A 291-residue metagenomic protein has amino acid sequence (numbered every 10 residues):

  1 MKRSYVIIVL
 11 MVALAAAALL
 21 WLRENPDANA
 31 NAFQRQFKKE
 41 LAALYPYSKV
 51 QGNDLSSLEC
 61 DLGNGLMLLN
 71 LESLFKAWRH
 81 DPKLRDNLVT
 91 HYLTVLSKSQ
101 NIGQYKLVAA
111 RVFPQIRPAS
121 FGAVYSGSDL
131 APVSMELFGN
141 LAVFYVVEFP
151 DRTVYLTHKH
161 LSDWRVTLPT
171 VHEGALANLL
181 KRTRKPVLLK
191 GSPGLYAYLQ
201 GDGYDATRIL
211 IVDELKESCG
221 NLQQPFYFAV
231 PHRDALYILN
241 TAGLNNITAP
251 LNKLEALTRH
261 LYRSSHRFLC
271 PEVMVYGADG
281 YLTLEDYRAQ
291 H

Functional and structural regions predicted by a protein language model:
M1-S4: Positively charged n-region of N-terminal signal peptides that target proteins for export
I8-A18: Hydrophobic membrane-insertion alpha-helices, especially the h-region of bacterial N-terminal signal peptides
A17-A28: Membrane-interface motif at the C-terminal end of an N-terminal transmembrane signal
Q34-G203: Charged, alpha-helical interface segments at or near domain boundaries
A42-S48, K181, G220-P225, R259-L269: Structural alpha-beta junctions
D54, L62-N64, F149-P150, A229-D234 (+2 more regions): Short, flexible beta-strand-to-coil junctions
L195-N252: Intrinsically disordered, low-complexity segments enriched in Gly and acidic/Ser/Thr residues that form flexible
N240-H291: C-terminal structured domains
